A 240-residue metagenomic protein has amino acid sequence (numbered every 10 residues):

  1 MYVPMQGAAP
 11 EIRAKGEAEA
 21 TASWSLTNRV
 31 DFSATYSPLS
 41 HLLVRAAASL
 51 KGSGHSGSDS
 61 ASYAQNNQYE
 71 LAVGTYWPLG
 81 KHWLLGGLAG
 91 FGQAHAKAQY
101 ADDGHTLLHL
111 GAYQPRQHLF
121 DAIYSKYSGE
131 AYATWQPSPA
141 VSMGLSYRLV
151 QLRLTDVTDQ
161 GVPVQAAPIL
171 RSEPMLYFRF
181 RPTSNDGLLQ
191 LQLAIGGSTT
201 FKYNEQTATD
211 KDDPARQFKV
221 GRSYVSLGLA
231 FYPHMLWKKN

Functional and structural regions predicted by a protein language model:
M1-S60, A230-H234, K239-N240: Short glycine/proline- and aromatic-enriched beta-strand/turn motifs that initiate or cap beta-hairpins
Q6-A8, A47, S56-S62, K97-T106 (+3 more regions): Outer-membrane beta-barrel translocator domains and adjoining extracellular loop/strand segments of Gram-negative
A14-G16, L26-V30, L50, Y63-Y69 (+3 more regions): Residues that define the transmembrane beta-barrel architecture of outer-membrane proteins
A22, F32-Y36, L71-T75, A89-F91 (+5 more regions): Residues on the lipid-exposed face of transmembrane beta-strands in outer-membrane beta-barrel proteins
W24-N28, A48-G54, W77, F91-K97 (+4 more regions): Transmembrane beta-strands of outer-membrane beta-barrel pores
V30, S40-A46, G80-L85, P139-M143 (+2 more regions): Repeated loop/turn-to-beta-strand initiation elements of outer-membrane beta-barrel proteins
S60-V150, L154-D156, Q217-R222: Outer-membrane pore/translocation modules
A167-N240: Predominantly the C-terminal beta-signal and adjacent terminal strand-loop region of outer-membrane beta-barrel
